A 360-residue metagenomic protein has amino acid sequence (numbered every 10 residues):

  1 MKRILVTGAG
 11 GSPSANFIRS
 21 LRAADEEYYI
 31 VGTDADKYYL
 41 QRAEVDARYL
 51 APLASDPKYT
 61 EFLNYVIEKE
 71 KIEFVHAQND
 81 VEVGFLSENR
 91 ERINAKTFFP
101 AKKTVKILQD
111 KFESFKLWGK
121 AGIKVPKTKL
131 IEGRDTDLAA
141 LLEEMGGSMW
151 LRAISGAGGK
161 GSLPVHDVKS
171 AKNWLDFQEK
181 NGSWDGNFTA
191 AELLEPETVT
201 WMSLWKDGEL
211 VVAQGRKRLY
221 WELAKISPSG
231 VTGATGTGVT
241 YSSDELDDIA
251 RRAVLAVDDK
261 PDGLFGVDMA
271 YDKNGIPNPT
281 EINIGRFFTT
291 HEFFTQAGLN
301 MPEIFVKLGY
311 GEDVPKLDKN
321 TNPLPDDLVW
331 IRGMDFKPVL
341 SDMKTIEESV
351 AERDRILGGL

Functional and structural regions predicted by a protein language model:
M1-P100: ATP-binding N-terminal substructure of ATP-dependent carboxylate-amine bond-forming enzymes
Q41-A43, Y59-F62, K106-F112, G159-G161 (+1 more regions): Short, charged, surface-exposed secondary-structure boundary motifs
V66-I72, E144-M145, S183-W184: Glycine-rich phosphate-binding loop signature in dinucleotide/nucleotide-binding domains
E70, S242-L360: ATP-dependent carboxylate activation and anion-phosphoryl transfer catalytic cores that bind Mg-ATP to form
R92-G161: A conserved helix-loop-beta module that forms one wall/lid of the active-site cleft in ATP-utilizing catalytic domains
K124-P126, S148-W150, P164-E195, L255-V257: Conserved ATP-binding module of the ATP-grasp superfamily
I131, S162-D167, S203-K206: Short beta-strand-to-turn element immediately C-terminal to the catalytic PLP-Schiff-base lysine in fold type I
K169, N173, E192-T198, M202-D259 (+2 more regions): ATP-dependent carboxylate/phosphate-activation module, predominantly the ATP-grasp catalytic core and closely related
